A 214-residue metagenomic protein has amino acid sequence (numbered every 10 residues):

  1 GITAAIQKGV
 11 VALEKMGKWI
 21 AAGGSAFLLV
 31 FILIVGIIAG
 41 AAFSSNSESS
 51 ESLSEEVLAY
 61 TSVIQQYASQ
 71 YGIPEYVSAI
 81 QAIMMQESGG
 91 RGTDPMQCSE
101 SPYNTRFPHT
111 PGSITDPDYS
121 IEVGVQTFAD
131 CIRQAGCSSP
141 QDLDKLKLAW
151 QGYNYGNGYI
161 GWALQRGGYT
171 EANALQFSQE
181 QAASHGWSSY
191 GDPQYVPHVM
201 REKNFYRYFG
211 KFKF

Functional and structural regions predicted by a protein language model:
G1-M85, N204-F214: Cell-wall glycan-active module
G36-L58, F107-E122, Q126, D130-F214: Non-catalytic cell-wall polysaccharide-engagement segments
P74-R91, C98, I121-V125, A149-Y155 (+1 more regions): Short, functionally critical alpha-helical segments immediately adjacent to catalytic or ligand/cofactor-binding
E75, R91-G92, G168, R207: Secondary-structure boundary/capping signal
I83, Q97-N104, P108: Short linear capping/connector segments at secondary-structure termini
G89-G90, N104, F205: Active-site/binding-pocket entry motifs
R91-S101, T170-N173: Glycine- and aromatic-rich loop/turn segments at beta-sheet edges
